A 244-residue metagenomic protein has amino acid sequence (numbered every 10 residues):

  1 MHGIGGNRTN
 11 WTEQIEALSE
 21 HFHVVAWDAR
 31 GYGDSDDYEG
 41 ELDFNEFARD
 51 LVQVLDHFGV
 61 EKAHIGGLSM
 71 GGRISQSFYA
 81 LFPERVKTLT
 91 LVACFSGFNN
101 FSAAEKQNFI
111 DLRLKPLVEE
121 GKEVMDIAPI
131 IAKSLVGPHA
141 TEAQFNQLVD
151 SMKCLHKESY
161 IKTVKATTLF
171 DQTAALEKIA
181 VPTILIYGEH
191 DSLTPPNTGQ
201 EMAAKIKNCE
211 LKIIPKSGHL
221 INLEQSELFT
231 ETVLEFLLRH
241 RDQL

Functional and structural regions predicted by a protein language model:
M1-G40: Conserved HGGG/HGGXW glycine-rich cap/lid loop of the alpha/beta-hydrolase fold
E46-A63: Conserved acidic catalytic loop of the alpha/beta-hydrolase fold
G67, G71, S75: Gly/Ala-rich beta-loop-alpha elbow adjacent to hydrolase catalytic centers
Q76, A80-L81, K87-E119: Flexible "cap/lid" loop of the alpha/beta hydrolase fold
N100-N108, E119-E177: Conserved alpha/beta-hydrolase catalytic His-Asp/Glu region
I179, L185-Y187, D191: Short beta-strand/loop motif that positions the catalytic acidic residue of the alpha/beta-hydrolase fold
V181, P195-A203: Short alpha-helix in the alpha/beta-hydrolase fold that links the catalytic acid
C209-L244: Catalytic active-site module of serine/aspartate enzymes centered on a nucleophile-bearing elbow/loop
